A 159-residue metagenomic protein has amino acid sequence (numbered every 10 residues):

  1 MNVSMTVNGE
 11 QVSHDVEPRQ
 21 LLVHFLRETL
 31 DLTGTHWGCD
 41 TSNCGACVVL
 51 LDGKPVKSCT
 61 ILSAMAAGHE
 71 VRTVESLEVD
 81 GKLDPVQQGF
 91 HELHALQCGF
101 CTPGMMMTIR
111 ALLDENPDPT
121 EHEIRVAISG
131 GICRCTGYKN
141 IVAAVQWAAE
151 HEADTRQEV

Functional and structural regions predicted by a protein language model:
M1-V159: Signature of N-terminal electron-transfer/Fe-S-associated modules in redox systems
